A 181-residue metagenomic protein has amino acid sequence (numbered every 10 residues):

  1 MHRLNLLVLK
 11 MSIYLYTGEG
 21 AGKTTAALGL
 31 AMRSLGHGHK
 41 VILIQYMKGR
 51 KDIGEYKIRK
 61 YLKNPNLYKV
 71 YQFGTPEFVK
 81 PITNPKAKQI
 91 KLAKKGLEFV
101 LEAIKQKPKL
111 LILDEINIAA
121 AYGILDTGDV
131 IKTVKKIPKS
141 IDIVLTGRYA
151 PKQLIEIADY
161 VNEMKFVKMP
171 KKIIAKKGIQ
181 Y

Functional and structural regions predicted by a protein language model:
M1-K10: N-terminal amphipathic/basic-hydrophobic helices that include classical n-h-c signal peptides and signal-anchor
S12-E102: Conserved P-loop
V41, I143, V161: Hydrophobic anchor at the start of a short beta-strand that flanks the dinucleotide cofactor-binding loop
M47-R50, P76, N117-I118, Y149-K152 (+1 more regions): Conserved nucleotide-binding/hydrolysis micro-motifs of P-loop NTPases
N64-K69, P108, K139-I141: A short helix-to-beta-strand connector/capping loop
K80-K139: Phosphate-binding/switch loop-helix module in NTP-utilizing enzymes
L113-D114, D142-R148: Structural recognition of the conserved hydrophobic beta-strand(s) that form the central parallel beta-sheet of P-loop
R148-Y181: Phosphate-binding/switch region of NTP-binding enzymes
